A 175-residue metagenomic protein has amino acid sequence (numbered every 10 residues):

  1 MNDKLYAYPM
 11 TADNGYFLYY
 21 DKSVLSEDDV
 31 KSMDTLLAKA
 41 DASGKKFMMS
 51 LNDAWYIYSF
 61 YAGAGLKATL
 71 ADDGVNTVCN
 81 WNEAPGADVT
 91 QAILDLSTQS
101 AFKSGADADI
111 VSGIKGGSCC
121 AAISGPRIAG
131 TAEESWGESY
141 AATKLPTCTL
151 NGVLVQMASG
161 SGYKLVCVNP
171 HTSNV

Functional and structural regions predicted by a protein language model:
M1-K31, L51-V75, G160-N169: Periplasmic solute-binding protein
D29-K39: Short, well-ordered surface patches within globular domains
L37-S50, A68: Short loop->beta-strand "edge-of-pocket" segments that line small-molecule binding or catalytic clefts across diverse
A38-A42, D95, A108-A122, T131: Short helices/loops that flank or line small-molecule/ion binding pockets
V75-A106: Glycine-centered hinge/linker elements that transmit conformational signals in sensory and ligand-binding systems
C120-G125, A141-T143: Paired acidic/hydrophobic, glycine-rich loop segments that form the ligand-binding mouth/hinge of periplasmic-binding
P126-S139: A ligand-binding cleft/hinge motif common to bilobed small-molecule-binding domains
W136-V175: Extracytoplasmic/periplasmic substrate-recognition and gating elements
